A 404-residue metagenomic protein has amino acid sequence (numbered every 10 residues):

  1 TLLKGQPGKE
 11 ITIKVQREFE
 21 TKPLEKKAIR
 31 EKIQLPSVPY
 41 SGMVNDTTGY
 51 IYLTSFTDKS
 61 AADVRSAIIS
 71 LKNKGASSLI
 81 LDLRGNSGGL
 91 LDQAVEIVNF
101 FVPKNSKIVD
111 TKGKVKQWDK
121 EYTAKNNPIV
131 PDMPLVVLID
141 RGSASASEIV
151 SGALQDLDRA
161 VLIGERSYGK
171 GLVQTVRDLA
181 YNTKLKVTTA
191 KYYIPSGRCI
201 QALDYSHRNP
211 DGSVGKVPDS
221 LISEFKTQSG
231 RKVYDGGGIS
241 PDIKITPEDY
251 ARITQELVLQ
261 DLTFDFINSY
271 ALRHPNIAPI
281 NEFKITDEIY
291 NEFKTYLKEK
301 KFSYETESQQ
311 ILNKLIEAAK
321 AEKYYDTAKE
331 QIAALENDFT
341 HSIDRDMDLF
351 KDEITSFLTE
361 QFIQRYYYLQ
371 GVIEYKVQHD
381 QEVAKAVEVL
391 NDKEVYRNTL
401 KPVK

Functional and structural regions predicted by a protein language model:
T1-A180, K191, Y375: Cleft-lining beta-strand/loop regions that shape enzyme active-site pockets
T48, A160, K184-L185, V217 (+2 more regions): Alpha-helical protein-protein interaction elements
D58, F100-F101, Q117, V176 (+7 more regions): Generic secondary-structure boundary signal with a strong preference for alpha-helix termini
K74, V115, M133, K186 (+3 more regions): Short, intrinsically disordered/low-complexity patches at protein termini and at juxtamembrane boundaries
V98-N99, N126-M133, Y181-K184, K323-A328 (+1 more regions): Short, charged low-complexity intrinsically disordered segments located at boundaries of structured domains
A146, G152, D158-R159, E165 (+2 more regions): Polar, glycine-rich mid-to-C-terminal structural blocks that act as macromolecule-binding/assembly scaffolds
C199-S206, P210-K404: Conserved functional hotspot residues or short segments at active or partner-binding sites across diverse domains
